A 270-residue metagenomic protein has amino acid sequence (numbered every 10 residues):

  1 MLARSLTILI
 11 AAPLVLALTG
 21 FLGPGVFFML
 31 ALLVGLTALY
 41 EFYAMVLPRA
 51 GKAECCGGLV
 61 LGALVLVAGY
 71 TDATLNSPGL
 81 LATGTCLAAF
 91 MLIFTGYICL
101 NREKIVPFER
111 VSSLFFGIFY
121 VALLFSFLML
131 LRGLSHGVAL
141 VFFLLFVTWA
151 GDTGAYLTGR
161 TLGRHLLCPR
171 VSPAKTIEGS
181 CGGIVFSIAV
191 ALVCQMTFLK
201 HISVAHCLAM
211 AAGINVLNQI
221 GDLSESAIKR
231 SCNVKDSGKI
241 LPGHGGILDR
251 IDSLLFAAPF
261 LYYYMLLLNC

Functional and structural regions predicted by a protein language model:
M1-A212: Membrane-embedded alpha-helical bundles of polytopic integral membrane proteins
L9-I10, G238, L255-F256: Hydrophobic alpha-helical transmembrane segments of integral membrane proteins, especially lipid-exposed positions
G151, C181, L248-F256: Membrane-embedded alpha-helical segments of transport systems, primarily multispan ion/solute transporters
R160-T161, A227-C232, L255, F260: Re-entrant/interfacial helical elements at transmembrane boundaries that shape and gate the permeation pathway
V216-N218: Hydrophobic, small-residue-rich transmembrane alpha-helices and their short perimembrane loops in multi-pass membrane
R230-S253: Interfacial loop-to-transmembrane junctions
Y263-C270: Juxtamembrane boundary at the C-terminal end of a transmembrane helix
